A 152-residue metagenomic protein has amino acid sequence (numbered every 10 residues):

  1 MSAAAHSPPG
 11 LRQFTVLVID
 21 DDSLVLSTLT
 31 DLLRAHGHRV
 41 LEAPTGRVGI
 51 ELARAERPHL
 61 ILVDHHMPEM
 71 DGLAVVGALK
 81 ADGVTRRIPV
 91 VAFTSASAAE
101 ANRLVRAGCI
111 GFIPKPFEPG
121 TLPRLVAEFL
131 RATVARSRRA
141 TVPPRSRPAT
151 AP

Functional and structural regions predicted by a protein language model:
M1-T15, G120-P152: Non-catalytic signal-transmission and effector/linker regions of two-component phosphorelay proteins
S27-A35: Charged docking surfaces used in two-component/phosphorelay signaling
G37-P44, L52: Short hydrophobic/Thr-rich beta-strand motif most characteristic of the beta2 strand and flanking loop of CheY-like
P44-V48, D71-G77: Acidic catalytic/metal-coordinating carboxylates
D64: Active-site residues of response regulator receiver
M67: Receiver (REC) domain active-site loop signature in two-component systems and cognate sites in sensor histidine kinases
A74, A96-P114, R124, E128: Alpha4 helix (beta4-alpha4-beta5 surface) of REC/receiver domains from two-component response regulators
